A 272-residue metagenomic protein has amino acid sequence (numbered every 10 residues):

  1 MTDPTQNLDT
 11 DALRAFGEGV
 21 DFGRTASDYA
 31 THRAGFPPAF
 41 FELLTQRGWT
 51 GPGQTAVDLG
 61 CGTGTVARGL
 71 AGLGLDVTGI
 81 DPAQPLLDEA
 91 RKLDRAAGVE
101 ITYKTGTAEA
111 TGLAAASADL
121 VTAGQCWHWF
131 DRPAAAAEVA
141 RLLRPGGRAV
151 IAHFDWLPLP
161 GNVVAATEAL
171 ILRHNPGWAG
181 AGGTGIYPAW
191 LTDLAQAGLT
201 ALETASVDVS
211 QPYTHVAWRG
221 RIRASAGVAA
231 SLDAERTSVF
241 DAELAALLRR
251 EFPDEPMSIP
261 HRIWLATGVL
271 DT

Functional and structural regions predicted by a protein language model:
T2-G51: Conserved class I S-adenosyl-L-methionine
D3, P188-T272: Conserved Class I S-adenosyl-L-methionine
G53-Q54, A116: Nucleotide donor/acceptor-binding cores
T55-V57, T63-A110: Class I SAM-dependent methyltransferase SAM/SAH-binding core
T111-L120: A short acidic, Gly/Pro-enriched loop at the edge of an enzyme's catalytic core that lines a small-molecule cofactor
Q125: Short catalytic micro-motifs in class I SAM-dependent methyltransferases
F130-E138: A short, conserved alpha-helix within the catalytic core of class I
A140, R144-Q211: Conserved catalytic/acceptor-binding region of the Class I
